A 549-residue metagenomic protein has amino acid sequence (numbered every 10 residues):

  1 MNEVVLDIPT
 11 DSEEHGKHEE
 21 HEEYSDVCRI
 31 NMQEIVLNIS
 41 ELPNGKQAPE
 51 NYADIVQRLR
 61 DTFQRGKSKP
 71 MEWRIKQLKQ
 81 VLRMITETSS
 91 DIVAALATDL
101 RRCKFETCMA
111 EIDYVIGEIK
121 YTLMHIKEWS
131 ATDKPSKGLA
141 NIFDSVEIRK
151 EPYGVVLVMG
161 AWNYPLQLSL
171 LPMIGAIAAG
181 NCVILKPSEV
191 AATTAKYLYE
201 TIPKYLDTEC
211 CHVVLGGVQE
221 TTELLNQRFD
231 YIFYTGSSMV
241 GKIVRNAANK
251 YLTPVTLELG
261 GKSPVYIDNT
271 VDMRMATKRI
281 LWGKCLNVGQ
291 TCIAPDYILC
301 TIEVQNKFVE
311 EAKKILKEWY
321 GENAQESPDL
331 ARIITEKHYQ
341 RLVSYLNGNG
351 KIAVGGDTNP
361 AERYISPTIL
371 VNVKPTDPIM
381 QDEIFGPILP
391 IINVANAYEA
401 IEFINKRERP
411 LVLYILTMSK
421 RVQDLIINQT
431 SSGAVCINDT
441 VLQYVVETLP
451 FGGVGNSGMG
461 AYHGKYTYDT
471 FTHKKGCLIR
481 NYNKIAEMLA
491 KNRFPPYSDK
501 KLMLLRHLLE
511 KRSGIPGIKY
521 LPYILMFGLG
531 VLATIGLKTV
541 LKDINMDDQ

Functional and structural regions predicted by a protein language model:
N2-D11, H21-E147, G528-K538: N-terminal Rossmann-like NAD(P)+-binding subdomain of aldehyde/semialdehyde dehydrogenases
D11, D61, P70, I365-Q549: Conserved C-terminal structural/oligomerization subdomain of aldehyde/semialdehyde dehydrogenase
I30-E34, K46, L206, M239-P375 (+1 more regions): ALDH superfamily catalytic-core signature
Y52, M71, S89, M273 (+3 more regions): Residues at or immediately preceding the N-termini of alpha-helices
R74, I119, G180, C211 (+8 more regions): Residue-level signal for inorganic ion chemistry
L82-I85, S89, L100, L123-S130 (+13 more regions): Structural signal for hydrophobic packing residues in well-ordered secondary-structure cores of soluble enzyme domains
S136-M275, V394, I518, I524 (+2 more regions): Rossmann-like NAD(P) dinucleotide-binding subdomain of oxidoreductase/dehydrogenase enzymes
